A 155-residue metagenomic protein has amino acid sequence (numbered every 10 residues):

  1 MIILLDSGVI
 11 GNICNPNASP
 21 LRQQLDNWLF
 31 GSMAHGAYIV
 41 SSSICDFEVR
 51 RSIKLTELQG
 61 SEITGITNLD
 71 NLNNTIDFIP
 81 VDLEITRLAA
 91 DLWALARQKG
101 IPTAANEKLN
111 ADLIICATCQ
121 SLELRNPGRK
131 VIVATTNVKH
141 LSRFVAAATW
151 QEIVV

Functional and structural regions predicted by a protein language model:
M1-S41, S52-D70, R129: Short, well-structured N-terminal submotif of metal-dependent ribonuclease cores
S7, L83, K108-A117, V138: Conserved glycosyltransferase catalytic-site signature
I10, D46-V49, T86, L141: A generic structural signal for short hydrophobic patches within well-formed alpha-helices
F30-G36, A96-I101, Q120-K130, T149: Alpha-helix termini
V49, E107-V131: Acidic, metal-associated active-site segment
T75-T103: Acidic catalytic patch
L141-A147: Short loop/helix-cap segments at secondary-structure boundaries that form the rim of catalytic
